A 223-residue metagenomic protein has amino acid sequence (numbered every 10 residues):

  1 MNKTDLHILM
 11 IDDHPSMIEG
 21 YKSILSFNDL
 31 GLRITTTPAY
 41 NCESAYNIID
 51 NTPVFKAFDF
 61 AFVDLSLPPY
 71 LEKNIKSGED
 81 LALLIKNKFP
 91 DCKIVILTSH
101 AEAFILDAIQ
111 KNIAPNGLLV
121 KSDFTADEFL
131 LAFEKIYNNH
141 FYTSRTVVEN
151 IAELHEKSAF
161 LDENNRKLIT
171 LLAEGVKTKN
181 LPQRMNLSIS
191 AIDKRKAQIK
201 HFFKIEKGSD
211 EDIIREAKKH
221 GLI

Functional and structural regions predicted by a protein language model:
M1-H7, K22, K219-I223: Non-catalytic signal-transmission and effector/linker regions of two-component phosphorelay proteins
D5-L25: Conserved acidic segment of CheY-like receiver
P38-F60: Acidic, metal-coordinating helix/loop segments flanking the phosphotransfer/catalytic sites of two-component signaling
F58-I85: Conserved phosphotransfer microenvironments
L81-L106: A short, hydrophobic beta-strand element within the central beta-sheet of small alpha/beta folds
D107-K111, P115-N116, S122-A159: Short, flexible helix-to-coil linker/hinge segments that flank and couple to helix-turn-helix
N150-D193, A197: Helix-turn-helix DNA-binding segment
K200-I223: Basic, Lys/Arg-enriched C-terminal extension of HTH/homeodomain DNA-binding domains
